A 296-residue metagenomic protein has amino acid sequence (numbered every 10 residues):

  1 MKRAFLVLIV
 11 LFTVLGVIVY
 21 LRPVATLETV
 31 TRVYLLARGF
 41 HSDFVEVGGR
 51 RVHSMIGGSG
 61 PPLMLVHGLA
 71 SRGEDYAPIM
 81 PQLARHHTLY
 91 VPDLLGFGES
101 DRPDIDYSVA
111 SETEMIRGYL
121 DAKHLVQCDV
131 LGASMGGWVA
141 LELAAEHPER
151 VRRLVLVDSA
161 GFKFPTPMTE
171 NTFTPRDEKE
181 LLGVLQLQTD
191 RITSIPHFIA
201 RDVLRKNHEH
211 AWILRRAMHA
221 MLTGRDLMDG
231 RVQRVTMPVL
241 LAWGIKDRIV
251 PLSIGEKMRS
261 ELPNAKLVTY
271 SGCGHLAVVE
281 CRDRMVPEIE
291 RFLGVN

Functional and structural regions predicted by a protein language model:
M1-P61, H86-H87, G294-N296: Alpha/beta-hydrolase fold catalytic core
P23-A25, T29, T172-T236: Conserved alpha/beta-hydrolase catalytic His-Asp/Glu region
V45, M55-G57, V91-L131: Active-site loop/oxyanion-hole signature of alpha/beta-hydrolase fold enzymes
M55-E99: Conserved HGGG/HGGXW glycine-rich cap/lid loop of the alpha/beta-hydrolase fold
V126-F164: Conserved hydrolase catalytic core segment
V235, L241-W243, D247: Short beta-strand/loop motif that positions the catalytic acidic residue of the alpha/beta-hydrolase fold
R259-L276: Catalytic histidine neighborhood in serine/cysteine hydrolases with alpha/beta-hydrolase-type architecture
G272-N296: Catalytic active-site module of serine/aspartate enzymes centered on a nucleophile-bearing elbow/loop
